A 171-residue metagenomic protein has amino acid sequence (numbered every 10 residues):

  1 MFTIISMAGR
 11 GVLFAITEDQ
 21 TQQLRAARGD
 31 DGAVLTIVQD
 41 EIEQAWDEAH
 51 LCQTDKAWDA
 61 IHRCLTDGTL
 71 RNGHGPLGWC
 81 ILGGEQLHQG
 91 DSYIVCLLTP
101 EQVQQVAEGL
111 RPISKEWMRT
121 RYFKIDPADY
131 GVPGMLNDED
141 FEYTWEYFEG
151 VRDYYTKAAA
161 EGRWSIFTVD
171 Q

Functional and structural regions predicted by a protein language model:
M1-E146, G150-D153, K157: Acidic (Asp/Glu-rich) sequence patches and key acidic residues that form negatively charged surfaces used
I166-F167: Cysteine-clustered segments with highest specificity for TGF-beta superfamily mature ligands
